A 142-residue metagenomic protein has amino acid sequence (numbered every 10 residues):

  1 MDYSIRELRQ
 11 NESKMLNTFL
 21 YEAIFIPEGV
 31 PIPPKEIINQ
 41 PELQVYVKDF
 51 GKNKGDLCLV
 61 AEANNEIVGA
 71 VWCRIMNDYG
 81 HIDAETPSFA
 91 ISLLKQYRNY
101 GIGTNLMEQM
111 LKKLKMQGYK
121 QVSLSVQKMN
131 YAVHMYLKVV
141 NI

Functional and structural regions predicted by a protein language model:
Y3-T18: A short beta-loop-alpha structural element at the N-terminal edge of CoA-dependent acyl/N-acetyltransferase catalytic
S4, S88-S92, S123-S125: Short aromatic/hydrophobic contact patches that present stacked aromatics for nucleic-acid/ligand binding
Q10, I24-I26, K35-E85, A90-L94 (+1 more regions): Acetyl-CoA-dependent GNAT
M15, S88, Y131: Amphipathic alpha-helical recognition patches that constitute DNA-binding helices
Y97, G101-Q109: Conserved acetyl-CoA pyrophosphate-binding loop and the N-cap/start of the following alpha-helix in GNAT-like
R98, S123-V133: Conserved beta-strand-loop-alpha-helix junction that forms the acyl-donor binding cleft
M107, L114-Q127: Conserved GNAT acetyl-CoA-binding A-motif
L137-I142: Conserved acetyl-CoA-binding loop of GNAT-fold acetyltransferases
